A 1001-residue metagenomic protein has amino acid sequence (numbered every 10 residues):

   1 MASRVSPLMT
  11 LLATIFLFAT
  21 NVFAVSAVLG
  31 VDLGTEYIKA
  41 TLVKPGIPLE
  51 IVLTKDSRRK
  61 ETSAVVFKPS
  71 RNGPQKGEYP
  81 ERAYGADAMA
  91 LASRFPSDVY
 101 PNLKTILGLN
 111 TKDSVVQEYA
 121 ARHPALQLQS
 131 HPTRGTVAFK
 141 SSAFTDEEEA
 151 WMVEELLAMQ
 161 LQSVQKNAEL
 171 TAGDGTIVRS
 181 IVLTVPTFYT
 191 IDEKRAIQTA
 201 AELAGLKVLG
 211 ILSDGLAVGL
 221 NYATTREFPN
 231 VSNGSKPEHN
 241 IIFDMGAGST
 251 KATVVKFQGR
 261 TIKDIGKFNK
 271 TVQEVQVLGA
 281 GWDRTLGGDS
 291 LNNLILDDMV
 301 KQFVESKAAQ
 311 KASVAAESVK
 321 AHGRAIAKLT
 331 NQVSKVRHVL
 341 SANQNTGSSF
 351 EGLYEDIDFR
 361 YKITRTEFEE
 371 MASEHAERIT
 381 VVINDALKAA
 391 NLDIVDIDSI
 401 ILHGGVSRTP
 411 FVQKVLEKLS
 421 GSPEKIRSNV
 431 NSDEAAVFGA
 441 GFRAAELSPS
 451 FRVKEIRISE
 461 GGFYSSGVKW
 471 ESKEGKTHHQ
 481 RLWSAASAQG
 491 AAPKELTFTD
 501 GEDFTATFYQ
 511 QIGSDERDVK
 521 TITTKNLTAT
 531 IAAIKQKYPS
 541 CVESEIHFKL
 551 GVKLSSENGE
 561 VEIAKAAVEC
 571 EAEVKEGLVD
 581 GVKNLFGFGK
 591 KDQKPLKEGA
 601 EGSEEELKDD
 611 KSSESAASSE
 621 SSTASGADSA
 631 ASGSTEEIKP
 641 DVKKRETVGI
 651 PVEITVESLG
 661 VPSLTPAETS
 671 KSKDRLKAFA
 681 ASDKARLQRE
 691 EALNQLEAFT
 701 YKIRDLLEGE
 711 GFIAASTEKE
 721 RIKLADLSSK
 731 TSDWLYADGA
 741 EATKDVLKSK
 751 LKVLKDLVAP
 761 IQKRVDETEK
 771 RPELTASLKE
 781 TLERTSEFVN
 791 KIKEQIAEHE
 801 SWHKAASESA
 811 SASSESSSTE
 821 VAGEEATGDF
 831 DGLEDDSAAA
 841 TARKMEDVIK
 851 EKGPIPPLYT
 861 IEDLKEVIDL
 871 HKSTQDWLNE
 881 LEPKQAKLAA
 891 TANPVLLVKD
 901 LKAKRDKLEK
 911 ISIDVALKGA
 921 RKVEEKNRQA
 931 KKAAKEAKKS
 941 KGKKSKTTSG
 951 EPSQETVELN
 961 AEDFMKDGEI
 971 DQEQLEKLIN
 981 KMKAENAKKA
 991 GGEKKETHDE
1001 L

Functional and structural regions predicted by a protein language model:
M1-P7: Positively charged n-region of N-terminal signal peptides that target proteins for export
A2, L12-V28, N167: N-terminal signal peptide
L11-A13, N384-D385: Short gly/ser/thr-rich secondary-structure transition/capping motifs
V25-V115, A172-L1001: Oxyanion-binding/catalytic loops of NTP- or PPi-dependent enzymes
Y119, P124-S141, E147-A204, I211-L212 (+1 more regions): Hydrophobic alpha-helical segments characteristic of transmembrane helices in integral membrane transporters
